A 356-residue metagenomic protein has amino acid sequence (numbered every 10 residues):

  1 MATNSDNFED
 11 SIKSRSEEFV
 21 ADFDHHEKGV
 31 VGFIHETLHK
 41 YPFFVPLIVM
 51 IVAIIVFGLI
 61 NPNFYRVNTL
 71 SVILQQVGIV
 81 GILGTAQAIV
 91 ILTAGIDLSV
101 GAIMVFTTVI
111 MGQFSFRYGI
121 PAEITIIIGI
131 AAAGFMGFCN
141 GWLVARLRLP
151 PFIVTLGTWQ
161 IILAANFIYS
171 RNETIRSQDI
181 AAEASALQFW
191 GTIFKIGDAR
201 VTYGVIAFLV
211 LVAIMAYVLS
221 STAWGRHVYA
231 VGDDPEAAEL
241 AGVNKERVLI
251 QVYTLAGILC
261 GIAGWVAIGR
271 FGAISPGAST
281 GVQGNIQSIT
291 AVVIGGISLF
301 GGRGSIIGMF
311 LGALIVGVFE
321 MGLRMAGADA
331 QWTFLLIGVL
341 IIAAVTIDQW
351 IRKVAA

Functional and structural regions predicted by a protein language model:
A2-A53, L240-R247, R270, F319-A356: Cytosolic-side transmembrane-helix boundaries in multi-pass membrane proteins
S14, T254, C260, F271-G338: Transmembrane alpha-helical segments in multi-pass inner-membrane proteins
F33-L38, I91-I96, R117, F135-D179 (+4 more regions): Short loop segments and helix-boundary regions at transmembrane helix junctions of multi-pass inner-membrane proteins
I55-Y118, A122, W142-R148, I289-I307 (+1 more regions): Single transmembrane alpha-helix segments in multi-pass membrane proteins
I60-V72, F167-E173, V218-G225, L249 (+2 more regions): Inter-helical junctions in multi-pass inner-membrane proteins, predominant in energy-converting antiporter-like
Q76-Q87, A102-F106, Q160, L209-A213 (+5 more regions): Hydrophobic alpha-helical segments embedded in the membrane of multi-pass proteins
I120-G129, F135-N140, V144, G197-S275: Helix-loop-helix "hairpin" substructures at the membrane interface of multi-pass membrane proteins
F152-T155, W159-S221, V248-Q251, F271-G281: Transmembrane helix-bundle core of multi-pass membrane transporters and related energy-transducing complexes
